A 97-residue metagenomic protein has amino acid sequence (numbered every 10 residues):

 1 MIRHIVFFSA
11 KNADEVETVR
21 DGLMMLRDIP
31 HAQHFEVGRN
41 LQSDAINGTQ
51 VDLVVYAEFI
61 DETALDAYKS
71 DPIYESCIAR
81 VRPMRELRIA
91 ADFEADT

Functional and structural regions predicted by a protein language model:
M1-L53, I60-S70, F93-T97: Short S/T/G/P-rich N-terminal loop/turn motif that feeds into the first structured element of a domain
A10-K11, S76, I89: Enrichment for repetitive, rod-forming helical segments
E17, E75-S76: Long, contiguous binding/interaction regions
D28, I73-Y74, P83: Residue-level marker of structural boundaries
E58-F59, M84: Conserved catalytic core of Hanks-type protein kinase domains
K69, I78-V81: Short, flexible helix/strand-to-coil boundary loops that buttress conserved ligand/catalytic motifs in alpha/beta
R80-T97: Charge-dense polyanion-binding interfaces
